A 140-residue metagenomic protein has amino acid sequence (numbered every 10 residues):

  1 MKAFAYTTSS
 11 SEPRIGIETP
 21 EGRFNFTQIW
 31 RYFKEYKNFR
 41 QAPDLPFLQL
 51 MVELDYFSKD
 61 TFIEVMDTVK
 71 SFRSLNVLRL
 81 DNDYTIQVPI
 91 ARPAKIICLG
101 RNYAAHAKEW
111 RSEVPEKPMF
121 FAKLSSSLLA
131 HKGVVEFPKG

Functional and structural regions predicted by a protein language model:
M1-P118: N-terminal non-catalytic cap/leader segment that marks the start of a structured domain
V114-H131: Structural signature of FAD isoalloxazine-binding scaffolds in flavoprotein oxidoreductases
L128-G140: A structural-propensity feature for long, helix-poor, extended segments
